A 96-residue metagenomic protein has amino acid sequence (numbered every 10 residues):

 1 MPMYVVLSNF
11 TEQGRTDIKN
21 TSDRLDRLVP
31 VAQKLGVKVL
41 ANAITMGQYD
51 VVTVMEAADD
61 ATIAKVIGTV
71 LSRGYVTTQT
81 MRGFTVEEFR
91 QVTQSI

Functional and structural regions predicted by a protein language model:
M1-K34, K38, M46-Y49, F84 (+1 more regions): Short S/T/G/P-rich N-terminal loop/turn motif that feeds into the first structured element of a domain
V5-N9, A43-V66: Short, well-ordered beta-strand segments in beta-rich or mixed alpha/beta enzyme and ligand-binding folds
K19, T53-V54, T80: Short N-terminal micro-motifs specific to bacterial/archaeal maturation and metal-cluster initiation sites
V39-N42, T78-T80: Generic structural signal for residues in well-ordered beta-strands
A57-F84: An amphipathic, aromatic/His-enriched active-site/gating alpha helix that lines ligand/cofactor pockets
